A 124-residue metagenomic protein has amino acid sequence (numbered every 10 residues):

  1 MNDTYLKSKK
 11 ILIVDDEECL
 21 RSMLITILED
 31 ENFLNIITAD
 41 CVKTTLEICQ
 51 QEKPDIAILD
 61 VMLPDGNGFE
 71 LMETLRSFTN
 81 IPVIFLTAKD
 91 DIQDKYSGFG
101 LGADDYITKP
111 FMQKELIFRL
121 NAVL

Functional and structural regions predicted by a protein language model:
E18-I37: Two-component/phosphorelay signaling modules centered on CheY-like receiver
R21, P64, D91, K109: The feature encodes the CheY-like receiver
T38-I56: Acidic, metal-coordinating helix/loop segments flanking the phosphotransfer/catalytic sites of two-component signaling
C41, N67-E70: Acidic catalytic/metal-coordinating carboxylates
E47, F69-N80: Short amphipathic alpha-helix used as the core "switch/output" element in two-component signaling
D60, T87: Active-site residues of response regulator receiver
I107-L124: C-terminal output helix
